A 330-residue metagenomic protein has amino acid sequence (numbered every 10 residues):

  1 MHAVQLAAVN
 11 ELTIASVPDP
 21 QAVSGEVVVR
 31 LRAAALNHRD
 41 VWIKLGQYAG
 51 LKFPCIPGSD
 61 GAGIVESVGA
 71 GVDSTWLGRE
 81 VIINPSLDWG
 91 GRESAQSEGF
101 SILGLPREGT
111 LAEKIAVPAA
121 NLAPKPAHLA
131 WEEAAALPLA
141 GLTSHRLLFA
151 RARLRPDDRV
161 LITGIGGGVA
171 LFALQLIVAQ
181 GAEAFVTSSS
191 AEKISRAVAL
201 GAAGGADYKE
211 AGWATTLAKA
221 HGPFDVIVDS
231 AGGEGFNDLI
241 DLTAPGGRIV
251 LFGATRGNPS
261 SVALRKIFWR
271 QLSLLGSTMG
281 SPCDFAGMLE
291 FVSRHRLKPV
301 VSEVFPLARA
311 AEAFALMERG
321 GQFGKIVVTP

Functional and structural regions predicted by a protein language model:
H2-V4, H221, R296-V300, A311-P330: C-terminal capping/lid region of NAD(P)-dependent oxidoreductase domains
P18-A34, Q47-G90, P106-G109, P126-H128: Glycine-rich beta-strand-centered segment in the early N-terminal region that forms part of a ligand/cofactor-binding
T75-W76, L154, T243: Short, well-ordered loop/turn sites that connect or cap secondary structure elements
R79-E80, K114, R159, A179 (+1 more regions): Residue-level marker of beta-strand positions
P85-G164: NAD(P)H dinucleotide-binding glycine-rich loop of Rossmann-like/cofactor-binding domains, especially the beta1-alpha1
G99, Q180, S188, A231-V300 (+1 more regions): Glycine-rich phosphate-binding loop and adjacent beta-alpha segment of Rossmann(oid) nucleotide-cofactor-binding
T143, G168-V169, E234: Hydrophobic/small residue at the entry helix of a nucleotide-binding pocket
I162-I165, V178-G235: Adenosine-nucleotide cofactor-binding segment
